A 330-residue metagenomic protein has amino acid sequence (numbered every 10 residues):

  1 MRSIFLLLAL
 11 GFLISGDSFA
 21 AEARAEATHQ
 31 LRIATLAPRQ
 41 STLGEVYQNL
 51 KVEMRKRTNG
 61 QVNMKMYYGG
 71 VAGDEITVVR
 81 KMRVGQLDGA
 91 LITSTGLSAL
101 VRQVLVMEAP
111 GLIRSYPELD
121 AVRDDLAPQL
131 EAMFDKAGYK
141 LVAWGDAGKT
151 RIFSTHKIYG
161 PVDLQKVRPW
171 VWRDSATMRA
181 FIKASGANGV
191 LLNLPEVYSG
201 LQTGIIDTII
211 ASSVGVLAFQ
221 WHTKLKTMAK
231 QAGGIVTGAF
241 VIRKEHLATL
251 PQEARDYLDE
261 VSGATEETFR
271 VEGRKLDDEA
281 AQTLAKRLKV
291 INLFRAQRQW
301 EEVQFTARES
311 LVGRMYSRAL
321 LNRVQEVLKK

Functional and structural regions predicted by a protein language model:
I4-D17: Bacterial N-terminal signal peptides
A21-P117, F134-K330: N-terminal secretory/targeting leader peptides
R114-E131: A gly/proline- and charged-residue-enriched helix-loop-helix capping module
